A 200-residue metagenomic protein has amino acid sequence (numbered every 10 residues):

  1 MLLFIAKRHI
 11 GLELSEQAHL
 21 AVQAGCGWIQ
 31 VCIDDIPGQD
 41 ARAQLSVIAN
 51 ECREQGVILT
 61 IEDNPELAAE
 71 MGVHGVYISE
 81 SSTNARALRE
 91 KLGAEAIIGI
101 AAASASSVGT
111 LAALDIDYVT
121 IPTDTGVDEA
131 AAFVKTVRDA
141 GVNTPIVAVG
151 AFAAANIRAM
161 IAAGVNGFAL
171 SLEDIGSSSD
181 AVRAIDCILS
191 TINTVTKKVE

Functional and structural regions predicted by a protein language model:
M1-Y77, S82, E90-D117, V142-I146 (+2 more regions): Conserved N-terminal beta1-alpha1 strand-loop-helix module at the mouth
E80-R86, T123-G141: Flexible, gly/pro- and Lys/Arg-enriched active-site loops
V119-I121: Short, intrinsically disordered, charge-balanced linker/junction segments flanking boundaries in proteins
E129, V149-F152: Short amphipathic alpha-helical interaction segments
G167: C-terminal binding/interaction regions
S171: Conserved SDR Rossmann-fold cofactor-binding beta-strand/turn motif
